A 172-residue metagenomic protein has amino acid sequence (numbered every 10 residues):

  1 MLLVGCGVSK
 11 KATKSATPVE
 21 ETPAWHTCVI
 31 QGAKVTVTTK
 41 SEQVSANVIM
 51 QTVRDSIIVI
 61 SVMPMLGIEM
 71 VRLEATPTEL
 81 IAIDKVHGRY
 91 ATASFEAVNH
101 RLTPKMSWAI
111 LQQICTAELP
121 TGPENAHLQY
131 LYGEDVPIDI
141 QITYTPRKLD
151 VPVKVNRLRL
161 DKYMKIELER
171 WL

Functional and structural regions predicted by a protein language model:
L2-G5: C-terminal motif of bacterial Sec signal peptides marking the signal peptidase cleavage site
G7-S9, E124-L172: Non-transmembrane domains of secretory- and envelope-associated proteins
K10-T78: Start-of-domain marker
S41, L66, G88, K148-D150: Residues that cap or initiate secondary-structure elements
S45-I49, M70-R72, R89-T92, Q141 (+1 more regions): Well-ordered beta-strand positions in beta-sheet-rich domains
I49-S56, T78-I81, H100-T103, K148-D150 (+1 more regions): Short, low-complexity, polar/charged sequence segments that are solvent-exposed and flexible
I57-A109: An acidic-aromatic
K105-N125: Charged, gly/pro-rich active-site loop segments
